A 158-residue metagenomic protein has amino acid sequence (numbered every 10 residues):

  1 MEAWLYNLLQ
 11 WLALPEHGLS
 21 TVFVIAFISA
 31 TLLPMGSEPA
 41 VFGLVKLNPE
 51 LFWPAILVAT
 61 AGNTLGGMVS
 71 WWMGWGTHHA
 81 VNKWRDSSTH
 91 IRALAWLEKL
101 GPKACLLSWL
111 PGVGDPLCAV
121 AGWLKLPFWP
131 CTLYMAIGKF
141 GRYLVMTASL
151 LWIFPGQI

Functional and structural regions predicted by a protein language model:
M1-F23, L47-I158: Membrane-interfacial helix-loop-helix
F27, T31, P39-N48, W123-K125: Structural signal for alpha-helical transmembrane segments and their flanking helix-loop junctions in multi-pass
I28-E38, L107-G114: Short helix-coil transition sites and intra-membrane helix breaks within transmembrane domains of multi-pass
P34, P39-F42, L117, L133: A broad, structure-centric signal for solvent-exposed, well-ordered loop/edge residues that line or flank functional
